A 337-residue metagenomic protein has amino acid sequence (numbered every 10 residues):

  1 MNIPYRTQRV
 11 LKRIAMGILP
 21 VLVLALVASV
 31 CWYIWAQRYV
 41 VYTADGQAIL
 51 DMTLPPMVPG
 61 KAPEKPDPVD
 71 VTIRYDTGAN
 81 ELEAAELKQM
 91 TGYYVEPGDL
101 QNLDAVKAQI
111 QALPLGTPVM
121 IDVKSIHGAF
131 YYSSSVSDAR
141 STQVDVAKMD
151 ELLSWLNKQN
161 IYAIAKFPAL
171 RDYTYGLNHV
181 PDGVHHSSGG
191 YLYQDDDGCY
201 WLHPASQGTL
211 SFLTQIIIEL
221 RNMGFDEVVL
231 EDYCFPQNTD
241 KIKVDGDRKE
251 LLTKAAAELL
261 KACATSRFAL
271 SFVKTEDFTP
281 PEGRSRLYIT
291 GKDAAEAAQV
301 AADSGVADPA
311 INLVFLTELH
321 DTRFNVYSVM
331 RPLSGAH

Functional and structural regions predicted by a protein language model:
M1-R13: N-terminal Lys/Arg-rich, disordered targeting/topogenic segments
A15-W32: Hydrophobic membrane-insertion alpha-helices, especially the h-region of bacterial N-terminal signal peptides
W32-V40, R284-H337: Substrate-binding cleft of secreted/luminal carbohydrate-active enzymes
R74-D76, H127-P168, N238-R267: Aromatic-lined substrate-binding rim segments of carbohydrate-active enzymes
E83-G98, L170-I218: Active-site-adjacent "subsite" loops/lids of carbohydrate-active enzymes
Y94, Y162-R171, V229-E231, R248-G291 (+1 more regions): Aromatic-lined carbohydrate-recognition surfaces of secreted/lumenal glycan-active proteins
D104-F130, E219-E231, R284-L287: Catalytic domains of carbohydrate-active enzymes, especially glycoside hydrolases
P118, V144, K148-Y193: Glycine-rich, aromatic-flanked loop segments that form ligand/cofactor-binding clefts across common enzyme folds
